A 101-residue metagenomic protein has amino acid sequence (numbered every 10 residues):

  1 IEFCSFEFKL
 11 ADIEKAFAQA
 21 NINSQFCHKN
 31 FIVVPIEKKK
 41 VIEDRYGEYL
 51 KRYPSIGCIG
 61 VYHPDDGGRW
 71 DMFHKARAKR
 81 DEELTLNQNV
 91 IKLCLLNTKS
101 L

Functional and structural regions predicted by a protein language model:
I1-L10: Conserved catalytic cores of phosphodiester-cleaving nucleases, focusing on short active-site segments
C4-S5, N21, N30: Functionally constrained cores in energy, signaling, and assembly domains
K9-E14, F26-D66: Nucleic-acid nuclease catalytic cores
F17-N23: Histidine-anchored nucleotide/phosphate-binding helix
R52-L101: Non-catalytic C-terminal interaction segments of nucleic acid-processing enzymes
